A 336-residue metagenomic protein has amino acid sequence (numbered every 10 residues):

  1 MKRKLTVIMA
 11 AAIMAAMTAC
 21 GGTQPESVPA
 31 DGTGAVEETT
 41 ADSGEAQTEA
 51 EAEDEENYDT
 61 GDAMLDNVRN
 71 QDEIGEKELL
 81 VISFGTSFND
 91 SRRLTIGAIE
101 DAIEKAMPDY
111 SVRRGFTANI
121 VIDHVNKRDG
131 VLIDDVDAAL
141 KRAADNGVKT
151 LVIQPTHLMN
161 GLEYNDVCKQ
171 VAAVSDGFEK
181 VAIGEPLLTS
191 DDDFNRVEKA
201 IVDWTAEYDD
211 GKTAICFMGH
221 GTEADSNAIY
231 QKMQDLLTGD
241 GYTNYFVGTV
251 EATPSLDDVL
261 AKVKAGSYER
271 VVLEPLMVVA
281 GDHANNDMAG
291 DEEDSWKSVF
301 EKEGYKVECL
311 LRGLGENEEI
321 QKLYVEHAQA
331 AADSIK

Functional and structural regions predicted by a protein language model:
M1-A11: Positively charged n-region of N-terminal signal peptides that target proteins for export
A16-A19: C-terminal motif of bacterial Sec signal peptides marking the signal peptidase cleavage site
G21-G34, E38-K336: Active-site-proximal alpha-helix that buttresses catalytic centers in soluble enzyme cores
